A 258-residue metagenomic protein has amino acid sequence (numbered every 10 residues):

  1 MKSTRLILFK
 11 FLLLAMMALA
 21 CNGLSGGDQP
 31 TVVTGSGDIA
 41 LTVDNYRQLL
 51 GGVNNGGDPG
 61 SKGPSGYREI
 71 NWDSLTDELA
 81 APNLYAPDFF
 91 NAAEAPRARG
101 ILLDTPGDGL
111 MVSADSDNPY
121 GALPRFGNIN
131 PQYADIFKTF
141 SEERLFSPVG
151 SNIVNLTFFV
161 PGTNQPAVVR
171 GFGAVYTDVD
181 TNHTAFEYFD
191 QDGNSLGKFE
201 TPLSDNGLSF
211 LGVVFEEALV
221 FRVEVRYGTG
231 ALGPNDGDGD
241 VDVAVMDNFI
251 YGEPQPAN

Functional and structural regions predicted by a protein language model:
K2-F11: Bacterial N-terminal signal peptides that target proteins for export
M17-A20: C-terminal motif of bacterial Sec signal peptides marking the signal peptidase cleavage site
S25-N258: Surface-exposed, well-ordered secondary-structure segments
